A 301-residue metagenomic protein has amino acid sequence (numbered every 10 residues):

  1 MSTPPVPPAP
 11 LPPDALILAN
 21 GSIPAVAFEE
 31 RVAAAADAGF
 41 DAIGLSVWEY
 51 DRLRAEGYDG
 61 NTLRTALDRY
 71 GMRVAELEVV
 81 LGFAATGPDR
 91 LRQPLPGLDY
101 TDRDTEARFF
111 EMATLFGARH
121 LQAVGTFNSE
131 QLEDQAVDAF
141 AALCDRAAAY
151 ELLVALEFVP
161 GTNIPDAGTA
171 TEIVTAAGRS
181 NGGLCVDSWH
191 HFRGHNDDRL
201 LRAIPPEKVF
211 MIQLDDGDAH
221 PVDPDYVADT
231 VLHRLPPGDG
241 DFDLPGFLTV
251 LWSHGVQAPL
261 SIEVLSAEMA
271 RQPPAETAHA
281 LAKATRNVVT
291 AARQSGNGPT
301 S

Functional and structural regions predicted by a protein language model:
S2-P8, E29-E30, R69, A85-G183 (+3 more regions): Active-site acidic/histidine proton-transfer and metal-coordination neighborhood in alpha/beta enzyme cores
P7-L11, V32-D37, A55-E78, T105-G117 (+4 more regions): Acidic (Asp/Glu)-rich catalytic clusters
P7-V26: Boundary/entry segment of secreted carbohydrate-active catalytic domains
P10, I43, A142-D241, A292-P299: Acidic/histidine-rich catalytic cores of soluble enzymes
D14-N20, I43-L45, V74-V79, L121-A123 (+4 more regions): Hydrophobic faces of well-ordered beta-strands that scaffold small-molecule active sites in alpha/beta enzyme cores
G21-E29, S46-G60, F83-A85, L98-T101 (+5 more regions): Acidic-and-aromatic substrate-binding clefts and catalytic sites of carbohydrate-active enzymes
A35, I43, L67, A113 (+7 more regions): Conserved, mostly hydrophobic/aromatic
D239-S253: A short, acidic, amphipathic alpha-helical segment used as a generic capping/interface helix at domain edges
